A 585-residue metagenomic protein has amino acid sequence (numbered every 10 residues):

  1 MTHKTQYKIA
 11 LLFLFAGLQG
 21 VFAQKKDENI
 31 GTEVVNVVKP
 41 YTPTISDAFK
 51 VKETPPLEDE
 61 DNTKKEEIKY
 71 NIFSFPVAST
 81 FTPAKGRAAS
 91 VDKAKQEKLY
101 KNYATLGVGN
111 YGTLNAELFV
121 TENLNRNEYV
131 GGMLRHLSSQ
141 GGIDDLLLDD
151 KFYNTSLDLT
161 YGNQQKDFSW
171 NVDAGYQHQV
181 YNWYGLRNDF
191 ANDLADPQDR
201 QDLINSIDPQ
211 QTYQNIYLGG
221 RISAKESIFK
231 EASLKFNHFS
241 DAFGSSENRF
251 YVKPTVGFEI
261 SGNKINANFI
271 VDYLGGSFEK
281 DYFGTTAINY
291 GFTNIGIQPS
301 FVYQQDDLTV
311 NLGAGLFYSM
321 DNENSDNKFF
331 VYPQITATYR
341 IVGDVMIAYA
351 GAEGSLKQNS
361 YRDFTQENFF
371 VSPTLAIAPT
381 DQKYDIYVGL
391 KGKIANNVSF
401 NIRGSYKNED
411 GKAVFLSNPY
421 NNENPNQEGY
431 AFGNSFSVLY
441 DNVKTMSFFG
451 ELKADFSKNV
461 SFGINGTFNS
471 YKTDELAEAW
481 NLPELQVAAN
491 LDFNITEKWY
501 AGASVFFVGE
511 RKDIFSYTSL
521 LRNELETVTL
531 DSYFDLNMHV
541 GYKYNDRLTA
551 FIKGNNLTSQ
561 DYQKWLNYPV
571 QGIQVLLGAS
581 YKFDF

Functional and structural regions predicted by a protein language model:
M1-D27, M346, L491, I573 (+1 more regions): Bacterial Sec-dependent N-terminal signal peptides
F22-A94: N-terminal periplasmic/intermembrane-space "pro-region" immediately following the signal or transit peptide
A84-G86, K95-A104, V108-D145, D149-T155: Outer-membrane beta-barrel translocator/receptor signature
L99, G107, T309-G313, F317-F585: Exposed, low-structure sequence patches enriched in small/polar residues
L118-E122, G132, L157-N163, L218-A224 (+11 more regions): Residues on the lipid-exposed face of transmembrane beta-strands in outer-membrane beta-barrel proteins
E122-D144, N266-I270, Y290-D321, D455-S470 (+1 more regions): Surface-exposed extracellular loop regions of Gram-negative outer-membrane beta-barrel proteins
S139-F152, D173-R249: Flexible loop and strand-edge segments within Gram-negative outer membrane beta-barrel domains
L203-G219, K235-D306, S437: Outer-membrane beta-barrel transmembrane domain signature of Gram-negative proteins, especially the mid-to-C-terminal
